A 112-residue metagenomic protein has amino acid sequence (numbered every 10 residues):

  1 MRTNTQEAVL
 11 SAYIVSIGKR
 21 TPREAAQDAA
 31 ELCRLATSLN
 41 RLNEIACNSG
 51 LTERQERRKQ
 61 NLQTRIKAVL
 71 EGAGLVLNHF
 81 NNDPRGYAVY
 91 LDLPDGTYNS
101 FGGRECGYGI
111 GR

Functional and structural regions predicted by a protein language model:
M1-L10, R23, D95-G96, C106-R112: Short intrinsically disordered terminal tails
T3, T21-P22, T52-Q55: Intrinsically disordered, low-complexity coil/linker segments enriched for acidic/polar and small residues
T3-L10, R34-N43: Short, compositionally biased low-complexity segments
V9-A12, S16-K19, N43, T52: Residue-level signal for well-ordered alpha-helical segments
Y13-A36: Short, charge/polar-rich alpha-helical segments
T37-N40, E44-G111: Acidic, low-complexity, intrinsically disordered interaction modules
